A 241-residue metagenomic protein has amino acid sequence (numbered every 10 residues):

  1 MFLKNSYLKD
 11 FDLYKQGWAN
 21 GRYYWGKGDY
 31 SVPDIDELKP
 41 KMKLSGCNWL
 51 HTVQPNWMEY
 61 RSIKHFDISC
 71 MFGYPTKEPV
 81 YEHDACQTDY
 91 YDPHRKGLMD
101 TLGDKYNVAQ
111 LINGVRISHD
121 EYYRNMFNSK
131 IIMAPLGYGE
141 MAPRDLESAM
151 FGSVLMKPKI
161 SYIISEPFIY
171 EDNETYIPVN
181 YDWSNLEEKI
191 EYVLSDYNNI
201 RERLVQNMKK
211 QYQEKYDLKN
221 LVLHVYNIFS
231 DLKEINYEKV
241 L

Functional and structural regions predicted by a protein language model:
M1-P143, K157-D172, L232: Nucleotide-sugar donor-binding catalytic core of glycosyltransferases
Y123-L241: Catalytic binding pocket for nucleotide-activated donors in carbohydrate/polymer assembly enzymes
